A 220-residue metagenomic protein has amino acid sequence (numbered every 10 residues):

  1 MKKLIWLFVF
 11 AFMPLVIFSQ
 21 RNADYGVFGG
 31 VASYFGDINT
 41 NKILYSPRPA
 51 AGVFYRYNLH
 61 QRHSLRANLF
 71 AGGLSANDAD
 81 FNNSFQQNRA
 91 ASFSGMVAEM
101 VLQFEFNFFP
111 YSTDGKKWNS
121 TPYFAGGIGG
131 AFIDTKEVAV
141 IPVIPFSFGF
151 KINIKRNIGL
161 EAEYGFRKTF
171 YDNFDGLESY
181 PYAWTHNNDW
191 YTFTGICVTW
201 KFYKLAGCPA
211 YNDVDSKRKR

Functional and structural regions predicted by a protein language model:
S19-R56, T199-L205, R220: Short glycine/proline- and aromatic-enriched beta-strand/turn motifs that initiate or cap beta-hairpins
A23, R62-L65, S112, R156-L160 (+1 more regions): Repeated loop/turn-to-beta-strand initiation elements of outer-membrane beta-barrel proteins
A23-V27, L65-A67, M100-L102, S120-G126 (+3 more regions): Transmembrane beta-strands of outer-membrane beta-barrel proteins
V27-V31, V53-Y57, L102-F106, G126-G130 (+3 more regions): Residues on the lipid-exposed face of transmembrane beta-strands in outer-membrane beta-barrel proteins
D37-K42, D78-S84, G115-K117, T135-V140 (+1 more regions): Outer-membrane beta-barrel translocator domains and adjoining extracellular loop/strand segments of Gram-negative
K42-P47, A91-M96, K116-W118, K136-V140 (+1 more regions): Replace "Gram-negative outer membrane beta-barrel proteins" with "bacterial and organellar outer membrane beta-barrel
Q61-K136, W200-F202: Gram-negative (and chloroplast) outer-membrane scaffold detector with strong preference for beta-barrel transmembrane
D78-A79, I154-R220: Predominantly the C-terminal beta-signal and adjacent terminal strand-loop region of outer-membrane beta-barrel
